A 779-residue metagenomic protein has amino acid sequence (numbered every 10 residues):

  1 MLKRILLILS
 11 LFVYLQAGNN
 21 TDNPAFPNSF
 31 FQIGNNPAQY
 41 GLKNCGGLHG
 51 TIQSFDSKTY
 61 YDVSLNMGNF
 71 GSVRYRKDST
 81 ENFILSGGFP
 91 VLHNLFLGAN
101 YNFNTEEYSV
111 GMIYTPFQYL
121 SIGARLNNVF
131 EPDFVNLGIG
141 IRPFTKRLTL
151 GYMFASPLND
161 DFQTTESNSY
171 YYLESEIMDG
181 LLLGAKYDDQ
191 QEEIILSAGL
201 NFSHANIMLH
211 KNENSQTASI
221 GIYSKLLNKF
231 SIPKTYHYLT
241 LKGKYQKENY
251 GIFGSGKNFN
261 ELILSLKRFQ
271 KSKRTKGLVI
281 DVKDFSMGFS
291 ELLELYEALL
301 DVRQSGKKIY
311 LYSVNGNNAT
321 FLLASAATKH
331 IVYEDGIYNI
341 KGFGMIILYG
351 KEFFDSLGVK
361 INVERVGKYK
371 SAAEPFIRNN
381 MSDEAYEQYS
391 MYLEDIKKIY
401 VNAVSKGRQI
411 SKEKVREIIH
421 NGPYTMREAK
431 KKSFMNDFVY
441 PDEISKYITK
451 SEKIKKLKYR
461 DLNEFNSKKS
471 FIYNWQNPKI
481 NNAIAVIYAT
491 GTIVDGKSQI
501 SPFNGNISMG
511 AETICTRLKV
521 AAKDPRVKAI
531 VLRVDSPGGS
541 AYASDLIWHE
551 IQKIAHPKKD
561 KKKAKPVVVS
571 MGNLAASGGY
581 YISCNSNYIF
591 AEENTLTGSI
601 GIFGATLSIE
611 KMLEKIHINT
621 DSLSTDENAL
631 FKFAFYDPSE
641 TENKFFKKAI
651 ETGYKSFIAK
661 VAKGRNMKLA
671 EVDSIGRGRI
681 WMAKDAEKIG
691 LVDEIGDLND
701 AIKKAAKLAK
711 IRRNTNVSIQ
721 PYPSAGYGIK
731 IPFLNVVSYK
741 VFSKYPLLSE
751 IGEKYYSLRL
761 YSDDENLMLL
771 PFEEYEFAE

Functional and structural regions predicted by a protein language model:
L2, L15-F70: N-terminal, post-signal peptide beta-strand-biased segments of exported outer-membrane/organellar beta-barrel and other
R4-V13: Sec-dependent N-terminal signal peptides
P37-G41, S57-R76, T80-L126, D133-F154 (+2 more regions): Feature captures outer-membrane beta-barrel proteins of Gram-negative bacteria and organelles
L200-Y250, G344-I346, L357, N362-Y369 (+2 more regions): Hydrophobic targeting/anchoring helices
K225-I347, N477-M612: Cleft-lining beta-strand/loop regions that shape enzyme active-site pockets
I309, I347, K351-T449, D560 (+2 more regions): Charged, glycine-interspersed solvent-exposed loop segments at helix/strand-loop junctions that cap or gate access
A403-G407, N436-A483, F603, K660-G664 (+1 more regions): C-terminal long alpha-helix characteristic of the crotonase
K479-V520, D524-R526, A649, Y722-E779: Intrinsic disorder and flexible/low-complexity segments
